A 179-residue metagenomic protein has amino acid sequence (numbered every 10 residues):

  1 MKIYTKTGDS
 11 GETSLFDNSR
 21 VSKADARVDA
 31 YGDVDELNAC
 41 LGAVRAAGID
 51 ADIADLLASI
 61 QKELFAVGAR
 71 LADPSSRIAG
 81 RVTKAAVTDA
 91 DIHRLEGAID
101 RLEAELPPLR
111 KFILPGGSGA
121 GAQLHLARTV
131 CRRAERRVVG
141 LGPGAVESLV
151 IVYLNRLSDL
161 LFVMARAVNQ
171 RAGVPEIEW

Functional and structural regions predicted by a protein language model:
M1-W179: Phosphate/pyrophosphate-binding loop motifs in nucleotide- or prenyl diphosphate-using proteins
